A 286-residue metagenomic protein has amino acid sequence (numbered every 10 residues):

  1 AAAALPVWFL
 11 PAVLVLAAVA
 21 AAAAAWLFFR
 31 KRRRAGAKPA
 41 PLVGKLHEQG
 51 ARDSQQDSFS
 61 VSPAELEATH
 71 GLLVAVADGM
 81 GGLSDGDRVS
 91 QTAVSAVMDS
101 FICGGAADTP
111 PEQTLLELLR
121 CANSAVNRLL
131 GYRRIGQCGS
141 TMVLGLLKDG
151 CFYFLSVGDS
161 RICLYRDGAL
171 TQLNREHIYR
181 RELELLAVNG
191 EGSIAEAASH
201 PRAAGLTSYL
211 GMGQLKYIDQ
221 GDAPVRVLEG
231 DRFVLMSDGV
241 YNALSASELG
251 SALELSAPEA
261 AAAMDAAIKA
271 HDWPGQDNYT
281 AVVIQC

Functional and structural regions predicted by a protein language model:
A1-C286: PP2C/PPM-type serine/threonine phosphatase catalytic domain
